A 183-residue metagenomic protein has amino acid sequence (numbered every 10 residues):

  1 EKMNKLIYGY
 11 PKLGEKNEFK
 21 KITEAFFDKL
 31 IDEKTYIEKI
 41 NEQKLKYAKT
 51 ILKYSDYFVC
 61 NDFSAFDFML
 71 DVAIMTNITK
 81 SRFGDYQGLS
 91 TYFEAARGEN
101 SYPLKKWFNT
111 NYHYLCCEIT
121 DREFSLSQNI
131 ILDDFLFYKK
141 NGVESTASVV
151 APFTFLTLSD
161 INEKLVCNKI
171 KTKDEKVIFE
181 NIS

Functional and structural regions predicted by a protein language model:
K2-S183: Domain-level signal for soluble alpha/beta catalytic cores
